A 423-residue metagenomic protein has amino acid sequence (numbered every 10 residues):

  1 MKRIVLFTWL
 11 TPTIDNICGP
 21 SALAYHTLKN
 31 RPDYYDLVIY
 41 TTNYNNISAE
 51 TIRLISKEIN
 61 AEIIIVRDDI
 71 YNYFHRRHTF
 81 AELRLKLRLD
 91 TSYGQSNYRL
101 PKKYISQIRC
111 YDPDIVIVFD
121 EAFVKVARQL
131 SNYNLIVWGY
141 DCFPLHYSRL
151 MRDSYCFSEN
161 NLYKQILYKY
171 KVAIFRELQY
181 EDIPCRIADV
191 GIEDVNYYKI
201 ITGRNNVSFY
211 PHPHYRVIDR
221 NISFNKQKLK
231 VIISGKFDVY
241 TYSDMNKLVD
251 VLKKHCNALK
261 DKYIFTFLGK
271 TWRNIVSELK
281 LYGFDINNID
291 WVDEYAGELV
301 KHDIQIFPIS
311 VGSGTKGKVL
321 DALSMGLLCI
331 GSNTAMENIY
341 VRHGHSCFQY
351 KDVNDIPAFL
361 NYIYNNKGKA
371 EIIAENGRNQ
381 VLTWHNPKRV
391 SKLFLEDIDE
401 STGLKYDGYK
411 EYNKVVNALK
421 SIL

Functional and structural regions predicted by a protein language model:
M1-A24, T41-N43, I232-F237: Nucleotide-activated donor-dependent transferases that construct or modify glycoconjugates
L23, F209-K280, N288-Y295, V300: Conserved catalytic-core segment of nucleotide-activated headgroup transferases in glycan assembly
H26-T27, K102-Q107, F143, S154-I187: Membrane-proximal helix-turn-helix segments that form the acceptor-binding/catalytic region of lipid-linked
I136-V137, L167-D219: Donor nucleotide-sugar binding/catalytic pocket of nucleotide-sugar-dependent glycosyltransferases
V300-G314, M325-L327: Acidic donor-binding loop of glycosyltransferase active sites
K318, L328-S332: Short hydrophobic beta-strand element within catalytic cores of glycosyltransferases and related nucleotide-activated
H343-N354, Y362-K367: Conserved acidic donor-binding segment of nucleotide-sugar-dependent glycosyltransferases
K369, R378-L423: C-terminal amphipathic helix plus adjacent low-complexity, charged tail appended to glycosyltransferase catalytic
